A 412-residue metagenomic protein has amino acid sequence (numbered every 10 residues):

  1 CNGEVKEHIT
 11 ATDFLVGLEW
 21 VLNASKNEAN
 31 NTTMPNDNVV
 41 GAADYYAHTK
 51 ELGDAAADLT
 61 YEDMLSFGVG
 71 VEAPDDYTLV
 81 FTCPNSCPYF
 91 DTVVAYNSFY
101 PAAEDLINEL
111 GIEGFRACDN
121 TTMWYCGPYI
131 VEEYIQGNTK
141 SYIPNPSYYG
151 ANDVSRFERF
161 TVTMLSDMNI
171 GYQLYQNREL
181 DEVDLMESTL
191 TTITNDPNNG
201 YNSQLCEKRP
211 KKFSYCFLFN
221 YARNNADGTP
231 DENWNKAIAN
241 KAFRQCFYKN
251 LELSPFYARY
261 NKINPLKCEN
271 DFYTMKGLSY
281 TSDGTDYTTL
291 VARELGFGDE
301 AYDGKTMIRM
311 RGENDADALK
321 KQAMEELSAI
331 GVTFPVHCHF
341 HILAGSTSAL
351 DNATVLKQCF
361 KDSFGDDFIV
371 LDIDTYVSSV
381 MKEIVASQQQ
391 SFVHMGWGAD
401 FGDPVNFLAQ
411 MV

Functional and structural regions predicted by a protein language model:
C1-A42, G171-L174, W234-A239, R244-C246: Aromatic- and charge-enriched surface segment that lines or borders ligand/interaction sites
F14, L79, G127-I130, K140-S141 (+3 more regions): Short, well-ordered beta-strand elements
F14-L18, F81, N85-C87, F160-V162 (+1 more regions): Bilobed periplasmic-binding protein/Venus flytrap-like ligand-binding cleft at the lobe interface of extracytoplasmic
A55-D58, L65-G68, D75-T78, T82-T161: Gly/Pro-rich hinge or "lid" segments in bacterial periplasmic/extracellular proteins
G114-N120, S147-D196: Ligand-site clamp/hinge motif
I143, A237-D362: Append "and occasionally in soluble cytosolic enzymes with long acidic Gly/Pro-rich linkers
I143-Y148, K212-A242, C246, N250 (+1 more regions): A bilobed periplasmic-binding-protein/Venus flytrap-type ligand-binding module shared by bacterial periplasmic
D181-E182, N199, C359-V412: Periplasmic binding protein-like
